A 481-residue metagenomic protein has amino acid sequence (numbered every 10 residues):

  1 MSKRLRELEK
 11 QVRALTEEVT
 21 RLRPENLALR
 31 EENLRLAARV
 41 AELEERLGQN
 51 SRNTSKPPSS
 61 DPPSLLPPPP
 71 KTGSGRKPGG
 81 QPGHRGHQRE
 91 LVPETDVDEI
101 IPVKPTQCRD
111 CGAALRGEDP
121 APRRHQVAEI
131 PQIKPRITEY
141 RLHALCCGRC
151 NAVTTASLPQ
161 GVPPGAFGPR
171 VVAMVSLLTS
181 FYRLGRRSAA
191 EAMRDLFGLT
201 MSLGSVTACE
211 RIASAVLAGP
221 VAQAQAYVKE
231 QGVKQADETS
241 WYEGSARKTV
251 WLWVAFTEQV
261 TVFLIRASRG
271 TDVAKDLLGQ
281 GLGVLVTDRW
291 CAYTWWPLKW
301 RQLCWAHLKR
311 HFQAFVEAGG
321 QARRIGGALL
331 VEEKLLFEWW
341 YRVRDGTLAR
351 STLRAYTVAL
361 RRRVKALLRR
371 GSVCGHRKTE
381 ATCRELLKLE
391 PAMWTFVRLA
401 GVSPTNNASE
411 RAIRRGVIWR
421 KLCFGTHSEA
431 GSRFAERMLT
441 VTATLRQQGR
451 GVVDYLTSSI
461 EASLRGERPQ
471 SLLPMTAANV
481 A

Functional and structural regions predicted by a protein language model:
M1-A166, Q235-A236, Y242, T287: Short, flexible loop/hinge motifs at secondary-structure junctions
T20, R35, A41, Q88-L91 (+2 more regions): Catalytic center-proximal scaffold of phosphoryl-transfer enzymes
